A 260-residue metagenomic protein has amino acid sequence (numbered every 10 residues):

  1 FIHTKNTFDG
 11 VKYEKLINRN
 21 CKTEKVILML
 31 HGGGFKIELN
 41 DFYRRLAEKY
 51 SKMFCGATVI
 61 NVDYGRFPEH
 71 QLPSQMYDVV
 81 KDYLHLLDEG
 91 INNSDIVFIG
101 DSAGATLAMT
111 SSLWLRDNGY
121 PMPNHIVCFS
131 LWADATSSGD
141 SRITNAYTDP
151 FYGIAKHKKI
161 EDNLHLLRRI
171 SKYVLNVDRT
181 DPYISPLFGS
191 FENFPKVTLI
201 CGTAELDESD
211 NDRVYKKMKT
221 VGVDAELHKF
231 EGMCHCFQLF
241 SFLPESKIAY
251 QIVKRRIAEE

Functional and structural regions predicted by a protein language model:
F1-C21: N-terminal cap/lid segment of alpha/beta-hydrolase-fold proteins
E24-G33: Short beta-strand element of the alpha/beta-hydrolase
G34-F42, V59, H85: Serine-hydrolase catalytic-loop signature spanning alpha/beta hydrolases and amidase-signature enzymes
D41-I60: Short amphipathic alpha-helix adjacent to the substrate-entry channel of hydrolases
H70-E89: Alpha/beta-hydrolase active-site loop
G90-S102: Alpha/beta-hydrolase fold nucleophile elbow
S94, M109-E260: Alpha/beta hydrolase fold serine-hydrolase catalytic domain that processes acyl esters and thioesters
G100-T110: Glycine-rich nucleophile elbow surrounding the catalytic serine of serine-hydrolase chemistry
